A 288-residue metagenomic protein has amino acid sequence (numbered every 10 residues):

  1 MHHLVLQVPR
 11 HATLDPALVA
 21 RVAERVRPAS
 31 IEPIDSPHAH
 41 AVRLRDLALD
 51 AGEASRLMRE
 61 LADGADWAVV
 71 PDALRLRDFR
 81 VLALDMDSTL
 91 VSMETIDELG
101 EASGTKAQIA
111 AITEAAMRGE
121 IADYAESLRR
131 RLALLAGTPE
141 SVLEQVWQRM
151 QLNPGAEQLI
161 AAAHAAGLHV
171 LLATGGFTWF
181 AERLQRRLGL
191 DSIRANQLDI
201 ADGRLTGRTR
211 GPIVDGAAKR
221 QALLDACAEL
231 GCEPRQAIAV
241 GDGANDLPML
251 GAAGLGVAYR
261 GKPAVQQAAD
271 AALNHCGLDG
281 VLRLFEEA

Functional and structural regions predicted by a protein language model:
M1-L84: Non-catalytic pre-domain segments flanking phosphatase-related domains
L18-R21, G52-L57, Q108-A111, D123 (+5 more regions): Exposed alpha-helical structural elements
S30-D46, V69-R77, T89-L198, A217 (+1 more regions): Alpha-helical substrate-recognition element adjacent to the catalytic core
G52, G137-T138, Q145-A288: C-terminal cap/substrate-recognition subdomain and adjoining C-terminal extension of metal-dependent phosphatase-like
F79-T95, N245, L250: Asp-based phosphoryl-transfer active-site loop
R80-L82, E114, A237: Residue-level marker of motif borders
